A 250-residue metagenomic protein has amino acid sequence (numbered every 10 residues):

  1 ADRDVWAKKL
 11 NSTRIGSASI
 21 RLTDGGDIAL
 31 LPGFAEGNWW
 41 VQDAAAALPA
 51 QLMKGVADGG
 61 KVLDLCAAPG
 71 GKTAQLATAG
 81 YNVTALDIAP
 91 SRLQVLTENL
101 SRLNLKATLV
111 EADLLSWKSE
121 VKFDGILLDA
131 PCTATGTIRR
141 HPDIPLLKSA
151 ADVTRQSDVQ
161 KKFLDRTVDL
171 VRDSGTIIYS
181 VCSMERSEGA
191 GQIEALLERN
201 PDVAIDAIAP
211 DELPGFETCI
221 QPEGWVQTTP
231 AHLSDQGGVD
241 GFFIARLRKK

Functional and structural regions predicted by a protein language model:
A1-K250: S-adenosylmethionine
